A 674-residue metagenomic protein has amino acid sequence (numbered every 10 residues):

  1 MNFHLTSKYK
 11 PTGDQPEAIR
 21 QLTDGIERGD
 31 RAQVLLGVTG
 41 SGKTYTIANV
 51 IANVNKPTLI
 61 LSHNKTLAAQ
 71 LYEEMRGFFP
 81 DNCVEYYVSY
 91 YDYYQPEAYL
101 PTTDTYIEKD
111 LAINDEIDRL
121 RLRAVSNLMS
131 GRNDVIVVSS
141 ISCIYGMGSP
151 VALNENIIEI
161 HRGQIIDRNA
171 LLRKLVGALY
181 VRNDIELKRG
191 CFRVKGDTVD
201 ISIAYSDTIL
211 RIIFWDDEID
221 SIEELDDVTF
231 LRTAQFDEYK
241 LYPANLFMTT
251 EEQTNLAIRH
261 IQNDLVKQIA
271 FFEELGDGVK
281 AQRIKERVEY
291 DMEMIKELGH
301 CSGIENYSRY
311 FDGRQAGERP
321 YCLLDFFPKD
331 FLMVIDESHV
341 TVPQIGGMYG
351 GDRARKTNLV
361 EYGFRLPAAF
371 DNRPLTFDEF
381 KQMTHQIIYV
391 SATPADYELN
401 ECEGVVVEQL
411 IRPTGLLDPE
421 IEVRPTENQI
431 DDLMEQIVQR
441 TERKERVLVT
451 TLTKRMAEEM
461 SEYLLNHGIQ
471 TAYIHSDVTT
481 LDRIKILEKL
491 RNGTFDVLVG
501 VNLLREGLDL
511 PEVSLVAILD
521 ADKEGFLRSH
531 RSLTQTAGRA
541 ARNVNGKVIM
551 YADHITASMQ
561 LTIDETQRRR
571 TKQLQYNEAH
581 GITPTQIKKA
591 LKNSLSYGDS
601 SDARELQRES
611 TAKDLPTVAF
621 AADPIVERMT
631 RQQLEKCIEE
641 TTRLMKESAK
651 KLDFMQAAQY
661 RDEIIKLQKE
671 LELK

Functional and structural regions predicted by a protein language model:
M1-V34: Conserved pre-motif I regulatory segment
E27-V34, K56-P57, N133-V135, E445-R446: Pre-Walker A (Motif I) flank of P-loop NTPase domains
R28-V50: Walker A/P-loop
V34, Y87-D432, Q436-E442, S461 (+3 more regions): N-terminal cationic and glycine-rich segments that engage phosphates or anionic surfaces
P57-A69, Y86, K280, R440-E462: Conserved strand-helix element at the start of the C-terminal RecA-like helicase core
A69-G77, E97-Y99, E459-Y463: Short amphipathic alpha-helical segment within the helicase RecA-like ATPase core that mediates nucleic-acid
D81-S89, G303, R446-L448, M460-D482: Conserved RecA-like helicase motor-core motifs
V478-G500: Conserved helicase ATPase core of P-loop NTP-dependent helicases/translocases
